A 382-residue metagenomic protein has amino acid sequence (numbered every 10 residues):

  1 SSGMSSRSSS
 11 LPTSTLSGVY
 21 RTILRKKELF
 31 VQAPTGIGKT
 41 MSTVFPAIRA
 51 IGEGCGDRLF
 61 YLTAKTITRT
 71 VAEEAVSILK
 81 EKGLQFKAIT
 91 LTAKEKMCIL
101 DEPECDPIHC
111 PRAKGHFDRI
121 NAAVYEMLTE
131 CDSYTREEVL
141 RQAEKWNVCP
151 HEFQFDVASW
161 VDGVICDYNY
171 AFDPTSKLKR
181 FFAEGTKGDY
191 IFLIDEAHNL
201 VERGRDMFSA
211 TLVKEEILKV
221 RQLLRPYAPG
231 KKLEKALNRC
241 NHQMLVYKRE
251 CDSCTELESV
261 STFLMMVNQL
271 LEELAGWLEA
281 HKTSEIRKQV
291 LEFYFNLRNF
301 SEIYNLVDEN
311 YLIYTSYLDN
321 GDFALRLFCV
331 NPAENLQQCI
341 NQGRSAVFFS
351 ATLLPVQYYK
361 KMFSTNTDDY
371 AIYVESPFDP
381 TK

Functional and structural regions predicted by a protein language model:
S1-Q32: Conserved pre-motif I regulatory segment
S1-S5, C55-V164, N169-F172, E234-N238 (+3 more regions): A substrate-engagement module of RecA-like helicase motors
Y20-R21, T40-G54, A75-L79: Walker A/P-loop NTP-binding motif
R25-F45: Walker A/P-loop
L29, L59, A346: Conserved beta-strand position immediately N-terminal to the Walker
T43, T70, E74, E144-G163 (+2 more regions): Signature of the SF2 helicase/ATPase Hel1-core->accessory helical subdomain module
Y61-T66, L84-L100, G188-L200, T211-K219 (+1 more regions): Conserved beta-strand -> loop -> alpha-helix junction used to position metal-binding or nucleic-acid-contacting
V139-V164, T175-F182, W277-K382: A contiguous, basic/glycine-rich beta-loop/short-helix subdomain that forms a polymer-engagement track
